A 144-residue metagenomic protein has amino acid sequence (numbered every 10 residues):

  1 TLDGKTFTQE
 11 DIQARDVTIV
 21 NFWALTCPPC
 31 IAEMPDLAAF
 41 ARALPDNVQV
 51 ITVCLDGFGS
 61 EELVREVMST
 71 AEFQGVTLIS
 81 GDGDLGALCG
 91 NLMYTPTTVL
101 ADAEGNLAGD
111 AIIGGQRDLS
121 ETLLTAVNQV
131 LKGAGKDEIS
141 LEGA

Functional and structural regions predicted by a protein language model:
T1-D3, W23, A101: Hydrophobic alpha-helical segments, especially N-terminal targeting/anchoring helices
T1-T18, R42: A short beta-strand-turn-helix
D16-T18, W23-T26, Y94: Short pre-active-site segment immediately N-terminal to redox-active cysteine/selenocysteine motifs in thiol-based
I19-V20, V50, T98: Hydrophobic beta-strand anchors of alpha/beta hydrolase catalytic cores
F22-L25, V53-D56, I79-G83, I113-G115: Active-site-proximal beta-strand/loop segments in catalytic clefts of secreted hydrolases
I31-A71, D82-A87: Structural microenvironment flanking redox-active thiols in thiol-disulfide oxidoreductases
R65-E104, I112: Short, internal strand/loop/helix patches that form the active-site neighborhood or redox-interaction surface
L100-A144: Thiol-/selenol-based redox modules, centered on thioredoxin-like and closely related oxidoreductase domains
